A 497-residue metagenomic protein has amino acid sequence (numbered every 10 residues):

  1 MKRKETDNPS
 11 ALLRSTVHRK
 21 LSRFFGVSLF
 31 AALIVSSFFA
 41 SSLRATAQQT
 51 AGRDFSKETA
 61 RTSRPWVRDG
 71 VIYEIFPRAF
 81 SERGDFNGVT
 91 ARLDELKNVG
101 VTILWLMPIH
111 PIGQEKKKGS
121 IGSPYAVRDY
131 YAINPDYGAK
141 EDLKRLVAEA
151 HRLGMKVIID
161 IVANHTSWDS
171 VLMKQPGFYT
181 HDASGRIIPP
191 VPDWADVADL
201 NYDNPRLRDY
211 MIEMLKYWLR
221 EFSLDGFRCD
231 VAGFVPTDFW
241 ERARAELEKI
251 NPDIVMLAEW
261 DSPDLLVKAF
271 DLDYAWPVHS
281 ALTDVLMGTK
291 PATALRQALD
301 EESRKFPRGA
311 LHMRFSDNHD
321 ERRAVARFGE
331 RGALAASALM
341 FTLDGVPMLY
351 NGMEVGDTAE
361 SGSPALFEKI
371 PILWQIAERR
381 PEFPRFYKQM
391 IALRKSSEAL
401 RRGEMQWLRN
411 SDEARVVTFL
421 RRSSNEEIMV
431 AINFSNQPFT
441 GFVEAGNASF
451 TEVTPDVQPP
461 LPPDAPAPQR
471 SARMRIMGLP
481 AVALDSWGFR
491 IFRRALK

Functional and structural regions predicted by a protein language model:
M1-K2, A45-W105, P111, K144 (+3 more regions): Carbohydrate-interacting/catalytic domains
M1-S22: N-terminal secretory signal peptides that target proteins for export/translocation
G26-A40: Bacterial N-terminal signal peptides
Q49-S56, A60, R220, D230-H312 (+8 more regions): Active-site-proximal helices and loops of the catalytic beta/alpha 8
G52-I72, P77-N87, A91-T102, P108-F222 (+1 more regions): Substrate-binding/active-site clefts of carbohydrate-active enzymes
V71-Y73, L104-L106, V157-I159, F227 (+3 more regions): Hydrophobic faces of well-ordered beta-strands that scaffold small-molecule active sites in alpha/beta enzyme cores
W105-G119, D160-D169, D230-P236, E259-D264 (+2 more regions): Short, solvent-exposed turn/loop segments enriched in Gly/Ser/Thr/Pro and often Arg
D196, D209-T237, R314-N318: Active-site groove signature of glycoside hydrolases
